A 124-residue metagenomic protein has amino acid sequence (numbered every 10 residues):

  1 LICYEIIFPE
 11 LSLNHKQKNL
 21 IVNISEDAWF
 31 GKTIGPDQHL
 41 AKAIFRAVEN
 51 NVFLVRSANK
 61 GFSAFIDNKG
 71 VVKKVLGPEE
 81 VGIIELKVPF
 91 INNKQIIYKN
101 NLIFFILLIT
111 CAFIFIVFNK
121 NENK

Functional and structural regions predicted by a protein language model:
L1-K124: Solvent-exposed soluble domains appended to multi-pass membrane proteins
